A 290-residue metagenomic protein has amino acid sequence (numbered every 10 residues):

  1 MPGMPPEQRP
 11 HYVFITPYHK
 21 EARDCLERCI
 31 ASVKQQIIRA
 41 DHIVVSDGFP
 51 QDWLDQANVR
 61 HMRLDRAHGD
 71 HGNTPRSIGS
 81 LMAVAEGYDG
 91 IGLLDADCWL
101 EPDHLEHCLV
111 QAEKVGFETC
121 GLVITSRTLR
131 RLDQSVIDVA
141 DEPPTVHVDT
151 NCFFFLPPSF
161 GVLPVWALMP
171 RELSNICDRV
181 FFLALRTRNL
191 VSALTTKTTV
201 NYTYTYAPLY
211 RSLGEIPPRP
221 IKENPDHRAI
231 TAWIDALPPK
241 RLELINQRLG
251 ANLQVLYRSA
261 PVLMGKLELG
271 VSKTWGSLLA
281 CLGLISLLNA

Functional and structural regions predicted by a protein language model:
M1-A31: N-proximal low-complexity "stem/linker" segments adjacent to membrane-targeting elements
R28-A40: Short, acidic, metal-binding catalytic loop of nucleotide-sugar glycosyltransferases
Q51-E86: Active-site-proximal specificity loops/subdomain of glycosyltransferases
Y88-W99: Short beta-strand-to-loop acidic/aromatic patch adjacent to the donor-nucleotide binding site
D103-L122: Conserved donor-nucleotide/metal-binding helix-loop-beta segment in metal-dependent transferases, i.e., the alpha-helix
G121-V136: Short beta-strand-to-loop element that shapes/binds the nucleotide-sugar donor at the catalytic cleft/hinge
S135-F154: A recurrent flexible, glycine/aromatic-enriched loop bordering the glycosyltransferase active site that acts as
P170-A290: C-terminal catalytic/acceptor-binding lobe
